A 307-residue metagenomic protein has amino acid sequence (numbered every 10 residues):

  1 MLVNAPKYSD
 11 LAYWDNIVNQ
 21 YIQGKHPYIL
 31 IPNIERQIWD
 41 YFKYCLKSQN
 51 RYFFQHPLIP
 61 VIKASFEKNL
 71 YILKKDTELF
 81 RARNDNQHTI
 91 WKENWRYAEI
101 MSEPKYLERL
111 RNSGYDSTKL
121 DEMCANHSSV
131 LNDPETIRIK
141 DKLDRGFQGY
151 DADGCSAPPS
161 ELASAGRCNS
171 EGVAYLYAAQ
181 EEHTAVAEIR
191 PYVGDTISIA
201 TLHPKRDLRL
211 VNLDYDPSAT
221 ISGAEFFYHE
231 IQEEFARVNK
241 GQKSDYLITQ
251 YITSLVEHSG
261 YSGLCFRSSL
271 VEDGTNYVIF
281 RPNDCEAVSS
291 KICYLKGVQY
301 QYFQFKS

Functional and structural regions predicted by a protein language model:
M1-G172, P191-S307: Active-site and NAD+-binding cores of ADP-ribose-processing enzymes
V173-A178: A short, exposed loop/beta-hairpin motif centered on an aromatic-Gly-Thr core
A179-H183, Y246: Conserved structured core elements
E182-V193: Short active-site loop/helix that positions an aromatic residue
